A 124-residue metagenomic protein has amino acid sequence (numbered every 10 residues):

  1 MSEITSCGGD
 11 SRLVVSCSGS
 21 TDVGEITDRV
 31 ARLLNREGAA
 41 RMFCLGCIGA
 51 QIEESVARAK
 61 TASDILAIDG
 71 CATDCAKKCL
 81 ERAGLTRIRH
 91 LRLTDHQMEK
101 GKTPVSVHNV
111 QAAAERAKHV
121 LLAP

Functional and structural regions predicted by a protein language model:
M1-P124: Iron-sulfur-associated redox domains of electron-transfer enzymes in respiratory and anaerobic energy metabolism
